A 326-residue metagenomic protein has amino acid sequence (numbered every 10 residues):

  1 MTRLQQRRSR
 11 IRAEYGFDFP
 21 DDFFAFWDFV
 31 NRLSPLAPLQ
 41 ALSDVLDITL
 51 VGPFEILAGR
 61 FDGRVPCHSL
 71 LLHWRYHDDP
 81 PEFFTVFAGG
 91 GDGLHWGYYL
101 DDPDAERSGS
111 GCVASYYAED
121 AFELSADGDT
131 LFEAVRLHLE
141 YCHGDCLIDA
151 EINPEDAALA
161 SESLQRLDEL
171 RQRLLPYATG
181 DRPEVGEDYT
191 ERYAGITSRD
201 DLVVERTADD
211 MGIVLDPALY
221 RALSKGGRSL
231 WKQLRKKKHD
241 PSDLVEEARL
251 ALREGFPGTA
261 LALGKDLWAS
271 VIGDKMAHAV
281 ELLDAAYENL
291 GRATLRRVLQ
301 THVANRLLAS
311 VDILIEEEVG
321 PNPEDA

Functional and structural regions predicted by a protein language model:
M1-L100, D209, I213-A326: A surface-exposed partner-binding patch
A25, I56, L100-D101, A118-E119 (+2 more regions): Intrinsically disordered, low-complexity regions enriched in small/polar residues
L33, D102-A105, F122-E123, G195 (+2 more regions): A generic structural signal for solvent-exposed, polar alpha-helical segments
D62-Y189: Internal, hydrophobic cores of structured domains that mediate oligomerization or house catalytic pockets within large
L131-K275: Long, charge-rich C-terminal accessory regions
